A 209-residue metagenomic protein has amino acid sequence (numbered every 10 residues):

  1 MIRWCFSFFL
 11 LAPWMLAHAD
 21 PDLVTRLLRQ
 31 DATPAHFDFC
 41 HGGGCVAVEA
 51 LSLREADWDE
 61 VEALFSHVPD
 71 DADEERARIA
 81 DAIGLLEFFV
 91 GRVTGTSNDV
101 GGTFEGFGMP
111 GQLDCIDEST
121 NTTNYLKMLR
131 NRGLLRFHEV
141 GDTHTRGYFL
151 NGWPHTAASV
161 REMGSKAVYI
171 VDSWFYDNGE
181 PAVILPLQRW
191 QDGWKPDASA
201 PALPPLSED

Functional and structural regions predicted by a protein language model:
M1-F6: Bacterial N-terminal signal peptides that target proteins for export
L10-H18: Hydrophobic h-region of N-terminal signal peptides that target proteins for export in Gram-negative bacteria
D20-G43: Short N-terminal segments immediately surrounding and downstream of signal-peptide cleavage
L27-Q30, L51-A56, A63, I170-D177 (+1 more regions): Post-signal/leader-peptide non-cytosolic segments of secretory proteins
C40-D73, T96-G108: Acidic/histidine-rich, surface-exposed loop or edge segments in extracytoplasmic proteins
R78-H138: Mid-length scaffold segments of soluble, non-membrane domains
K127-W190: Hydrophobic/aromatic-rich core segments of domains that either
Q191-D209: Low-complexity, Gly/Ser/Thr/Pro-rich intrinsically disordered linker/tail segments
